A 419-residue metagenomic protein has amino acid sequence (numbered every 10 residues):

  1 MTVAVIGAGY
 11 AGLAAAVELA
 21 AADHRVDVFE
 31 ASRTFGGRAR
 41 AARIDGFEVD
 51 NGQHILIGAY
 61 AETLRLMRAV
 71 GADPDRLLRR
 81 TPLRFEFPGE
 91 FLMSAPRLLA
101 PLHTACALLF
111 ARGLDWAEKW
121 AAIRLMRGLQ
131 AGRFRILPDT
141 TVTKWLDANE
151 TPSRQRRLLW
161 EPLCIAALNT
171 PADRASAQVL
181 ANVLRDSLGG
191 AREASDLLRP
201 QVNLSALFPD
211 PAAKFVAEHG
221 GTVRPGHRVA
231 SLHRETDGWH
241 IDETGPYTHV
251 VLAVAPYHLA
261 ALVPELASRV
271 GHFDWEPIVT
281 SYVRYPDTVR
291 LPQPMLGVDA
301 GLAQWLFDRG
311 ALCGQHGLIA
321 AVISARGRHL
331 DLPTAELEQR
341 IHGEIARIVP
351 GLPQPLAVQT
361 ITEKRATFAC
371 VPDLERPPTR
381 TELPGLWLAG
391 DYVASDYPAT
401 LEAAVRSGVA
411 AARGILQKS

Functional and structural regions predicted by a protein language model:
T2-V28: N-terminal Rossmann-like FAD-binding beta1-loop-alpha1 element of flavoenzymes
A20-I44: Glycine-rich FAD pyrophosphate-binding loop
R40-G58, M126-Q130: Glycine-rich active-site loop/strand segments that organize a redox cofactor
H54-A61, I136-P138, N149, A191-F215 (+1 more regions): Short beta-strand to alpha-helix junction loop
Y60-L64, R68-A177, A181: Mobile amphipathic helical/loop "lid" adjacent to a hydrophobic cofactor/ligand pocket
L83, H227-I348, P377: Mid-domain catalytic core of redox enzymes that form a hydrophobic substrate pocket/lid adjacent to a catalytic redox
N182-W239, H249: Helical element adjacent to the flavin cofactor pocket in flavoenzyme catalytic cores
L306-S419: Conserved flavin/dinucleotide-binding core of flavoenzymes
